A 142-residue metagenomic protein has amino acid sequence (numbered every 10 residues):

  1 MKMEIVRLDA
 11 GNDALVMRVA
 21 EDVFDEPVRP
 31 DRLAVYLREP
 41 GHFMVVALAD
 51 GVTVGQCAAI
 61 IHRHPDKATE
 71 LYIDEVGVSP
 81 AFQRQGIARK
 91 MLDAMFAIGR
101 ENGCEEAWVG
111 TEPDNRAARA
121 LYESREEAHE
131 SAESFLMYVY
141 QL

Functional and structural regions predicted by a protein language model:
M3-A68, D74, D93, A132: Acetyl-CoA-dependent GNAT
A59, V78, R100, E127-A128: Beta-rich extracellular carbohydrate-active architectures
V78, R84-A97, A120-S124: Conserved acetyl-CoA-binding loop-helix of GNAT-fold acetyltransferases
S79, E112: Residue-level recognition of the GNAT/N-acetyltransferase active site
R89, P113-L136: Conserved active-site alpha-helix within GNAT-family acetyltransferase domains
G99-G110: Conserved GNAT acetyl-CoA-binding A-motif
M137-L142: Short beta-strand-to-coil "C-cap" segments at the C-terminal boundary of structured domains/repeats, marking
